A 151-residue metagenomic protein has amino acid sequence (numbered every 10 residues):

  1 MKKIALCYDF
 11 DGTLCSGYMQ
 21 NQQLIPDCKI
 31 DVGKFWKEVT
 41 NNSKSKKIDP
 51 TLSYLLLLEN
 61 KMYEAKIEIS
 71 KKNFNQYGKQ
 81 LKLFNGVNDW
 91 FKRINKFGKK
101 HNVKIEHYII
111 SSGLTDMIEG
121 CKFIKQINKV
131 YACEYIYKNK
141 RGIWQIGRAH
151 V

Functional and structural regions predicted by a protein language model:
M1-G142: Alpha-helical substrate-recognition element adjacent to the catalytic core
A149-V151: Conserved small/polar residues in nucleotide/adenosyl-binding loops
